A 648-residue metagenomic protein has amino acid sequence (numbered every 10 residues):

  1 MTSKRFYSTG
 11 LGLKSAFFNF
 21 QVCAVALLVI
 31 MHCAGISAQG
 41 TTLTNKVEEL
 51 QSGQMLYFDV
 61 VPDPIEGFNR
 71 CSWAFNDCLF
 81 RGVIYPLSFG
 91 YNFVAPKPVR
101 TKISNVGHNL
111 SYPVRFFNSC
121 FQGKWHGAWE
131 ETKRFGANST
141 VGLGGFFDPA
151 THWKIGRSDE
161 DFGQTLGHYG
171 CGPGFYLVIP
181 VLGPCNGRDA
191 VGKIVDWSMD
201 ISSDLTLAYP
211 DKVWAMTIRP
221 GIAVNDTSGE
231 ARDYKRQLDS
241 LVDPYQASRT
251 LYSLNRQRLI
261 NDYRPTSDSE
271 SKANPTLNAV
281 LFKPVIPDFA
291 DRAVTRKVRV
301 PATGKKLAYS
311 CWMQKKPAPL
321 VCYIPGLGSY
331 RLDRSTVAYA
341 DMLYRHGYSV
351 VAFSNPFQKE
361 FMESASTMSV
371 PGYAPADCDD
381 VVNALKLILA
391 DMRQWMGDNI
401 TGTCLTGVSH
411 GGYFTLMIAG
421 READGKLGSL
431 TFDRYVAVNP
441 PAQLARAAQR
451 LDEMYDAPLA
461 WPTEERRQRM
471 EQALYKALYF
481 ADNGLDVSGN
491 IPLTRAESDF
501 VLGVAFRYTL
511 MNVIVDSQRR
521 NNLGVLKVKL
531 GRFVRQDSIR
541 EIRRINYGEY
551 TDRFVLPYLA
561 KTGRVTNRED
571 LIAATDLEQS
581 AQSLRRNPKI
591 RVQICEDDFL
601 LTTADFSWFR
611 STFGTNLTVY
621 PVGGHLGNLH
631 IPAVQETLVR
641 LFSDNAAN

Functional and structural regions predicted by a protein language model:
A38-W125, K212-S269: N-terminal targeting leaders of membrane proteins
E270-K316: N-terminal cap/lid segment of alpha/beta-hydrolase-fold proteins
M313-Q358: Short, surface-exposed "cap/lid" segments of acyl-processing enzymes
V370-W395: Alpha/beta-hydrolase active-site loop
G420-Q536: Alpha/beta-hydrolase-fold enzymes
V592-I594: Short beta-strand/loop motif that positions the catalytic acidic residue of the alpha/beta-hydrolase fold
F599-D605: Conserved alpha/beta-hydrolase "acid-adjacent" motif
G623-V634: Catalytic histidine-centered segment of alpha/beta-hydrolase-like enzymes
